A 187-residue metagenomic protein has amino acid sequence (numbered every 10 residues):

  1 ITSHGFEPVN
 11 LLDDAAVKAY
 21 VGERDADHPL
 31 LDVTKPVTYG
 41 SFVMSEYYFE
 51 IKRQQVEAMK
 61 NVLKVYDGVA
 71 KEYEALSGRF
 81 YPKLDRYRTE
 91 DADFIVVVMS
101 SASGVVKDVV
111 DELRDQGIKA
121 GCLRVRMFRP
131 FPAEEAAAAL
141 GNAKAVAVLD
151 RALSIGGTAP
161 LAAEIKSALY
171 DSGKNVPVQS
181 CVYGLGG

Functional and structural regions predicted by a protein language model:
I1-D85: Conformationally flexible catalytic loops at phosphate/diphosphate-handling active centers
G5-N10, D108-G117, A137-G141, A162-K166 (+1 more regions): Short, solvent-exposed amphipathic alpha-helical segments in soluble enzyme and RNA/protein-processing domains
V65-Y81, V98-V106, V125-A133: A general structural motif
G78-Y87, A120-C122, N175-Q179: Flexible, glycine/charged-enriched surface loops at secondary-structure junctions
Y87-I118, F131-A138: Redox- and metal-dependent alpha/beta enzyme cores, enriched for Fe-S-associated oxidoreductases and cofactor-handling
Q116-A145, A152: Core nucleotide-handling region used for phosphoryl-transfer chemistry
L149-G187: Peripheral docking tails and interdomain loops at the edges of cofactor- or intermediate-handling domains
